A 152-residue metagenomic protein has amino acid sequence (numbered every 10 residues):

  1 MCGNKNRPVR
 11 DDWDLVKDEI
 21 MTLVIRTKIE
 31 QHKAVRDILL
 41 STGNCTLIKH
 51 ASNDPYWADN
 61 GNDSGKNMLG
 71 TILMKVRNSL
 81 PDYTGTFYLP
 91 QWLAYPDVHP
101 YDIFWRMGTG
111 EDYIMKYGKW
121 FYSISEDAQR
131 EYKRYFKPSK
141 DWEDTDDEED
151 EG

Functional and structural regions predicted by a protein language model:
M1-G152: Charged, low-complexity intrinsically disordered segments
